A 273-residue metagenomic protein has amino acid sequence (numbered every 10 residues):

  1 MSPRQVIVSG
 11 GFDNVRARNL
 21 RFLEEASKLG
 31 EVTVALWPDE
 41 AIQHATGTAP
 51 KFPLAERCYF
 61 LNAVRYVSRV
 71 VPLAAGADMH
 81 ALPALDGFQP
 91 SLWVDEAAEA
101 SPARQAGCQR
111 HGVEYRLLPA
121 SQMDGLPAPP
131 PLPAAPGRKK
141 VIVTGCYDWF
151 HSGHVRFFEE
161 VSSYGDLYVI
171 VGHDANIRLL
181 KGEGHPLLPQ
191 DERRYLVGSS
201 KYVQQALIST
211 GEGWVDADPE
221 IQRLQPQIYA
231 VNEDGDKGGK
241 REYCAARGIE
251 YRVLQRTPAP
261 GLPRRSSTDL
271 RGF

Functional and structural regions predicted by a protein language model:
M1-F273: Nucleotidyltransferase catalytic core that binds NTPs
